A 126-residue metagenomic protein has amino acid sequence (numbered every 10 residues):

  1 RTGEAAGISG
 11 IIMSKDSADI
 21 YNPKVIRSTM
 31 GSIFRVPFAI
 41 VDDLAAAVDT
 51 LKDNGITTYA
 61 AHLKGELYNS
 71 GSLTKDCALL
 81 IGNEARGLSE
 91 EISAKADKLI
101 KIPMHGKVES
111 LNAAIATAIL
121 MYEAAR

Functional and structural regions predicted by a protein language model:
R1-K64: RNA substrate-binding interface of SAM-dependent RNA methyltransferases
T2-A6, I20-I33, E90-R126: Structured adenosyl-cofactor binding patch, chiefly the S-adenosyl-L-methionine
A39, A45-V48, K52, G65 (+5 more regions): Generic hydrophobic alpha-helical scaffold/packing signal
D53, T74-N83, I119-R126: Short flexible/disordered coil segments
Y59-K107, N112: Active-site/ligand-binding-proximal alpha/beta "capping" segment
